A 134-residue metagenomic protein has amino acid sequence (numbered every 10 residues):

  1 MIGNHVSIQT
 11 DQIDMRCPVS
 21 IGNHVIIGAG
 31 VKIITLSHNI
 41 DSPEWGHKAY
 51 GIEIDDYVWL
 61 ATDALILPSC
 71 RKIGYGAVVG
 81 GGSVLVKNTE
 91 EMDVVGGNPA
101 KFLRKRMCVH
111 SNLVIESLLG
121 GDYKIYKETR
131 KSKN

Functional and structural regions predicted by a protein language model:
M1-I73, P99, R106-M107: Flexible, glycine/small-residue-enriched loop-and-beta-strand segment within the central core of proteins
V19-G22, G81, E90: Intrinsically disordered, low-complexity boundary segments flanking structured domains
H24, Y57, D93, N98-N134: Terminal amphipathic alpha-helical/low-complexity segments used for targeting or macromolecular assembly
A29, K48, G81-G82, L118-L119 (+1 more regions): Short amphipathic alpha-helical patches
K87: Short helix N-cap motif at coil->helix boundaries in the Bergerat
